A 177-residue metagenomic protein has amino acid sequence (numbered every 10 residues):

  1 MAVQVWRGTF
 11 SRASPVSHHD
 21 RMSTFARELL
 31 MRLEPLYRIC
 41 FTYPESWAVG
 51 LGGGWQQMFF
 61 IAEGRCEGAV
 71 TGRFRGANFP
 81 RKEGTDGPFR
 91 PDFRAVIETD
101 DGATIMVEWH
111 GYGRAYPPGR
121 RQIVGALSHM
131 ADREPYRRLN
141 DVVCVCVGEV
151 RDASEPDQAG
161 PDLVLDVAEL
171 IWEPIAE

Functional and structural regions predicted by a protein language model:
M1-A2: Ser/Thr/Pro/Gly-rich low-complexity, intrinsically disordered segments
T9, H18-H19: Short, positively charged and aromatic/hydrophobic N-terminal segments
S23-E177: Beta-strand-enriched cores of mature, soluble protein domains
